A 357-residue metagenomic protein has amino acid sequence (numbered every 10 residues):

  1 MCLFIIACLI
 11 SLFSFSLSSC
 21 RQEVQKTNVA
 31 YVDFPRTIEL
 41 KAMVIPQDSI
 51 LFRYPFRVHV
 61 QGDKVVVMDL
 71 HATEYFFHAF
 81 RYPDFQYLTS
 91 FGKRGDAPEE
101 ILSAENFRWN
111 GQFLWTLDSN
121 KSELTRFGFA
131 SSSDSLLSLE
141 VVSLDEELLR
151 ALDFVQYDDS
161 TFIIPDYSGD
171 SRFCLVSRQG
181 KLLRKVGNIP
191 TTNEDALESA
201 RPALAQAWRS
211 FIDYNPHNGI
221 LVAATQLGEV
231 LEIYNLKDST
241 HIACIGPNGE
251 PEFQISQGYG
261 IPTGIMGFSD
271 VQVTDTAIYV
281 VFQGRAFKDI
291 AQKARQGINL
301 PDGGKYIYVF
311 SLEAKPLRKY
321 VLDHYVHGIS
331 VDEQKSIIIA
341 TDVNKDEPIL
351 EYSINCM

Functional and structural regions predicted by a protein language model:
S16-S19: C-terminal motif of bacterial Sec signal peptides marking the signal peptidase cleavage site
N28-F52, K315: A short helix->beta-strand "capping" segment at the edge of beta-propeller domains
K41-D48, T89-E100, L139-E147, L183-A207 (+2 more regions): Surface-exposed loop and turn segments in beta-propeller and other repeat-based domains that flank or scaffold
V44-F76, Y279-I290: Beta-strand-rich domains and repeat architectures in extracellular enzymes and scaffolds, especially beta-propellers
F56-H59, E105-W109, L152-D158, P202-H217 (+2 more regions): Structural signature of eukaryotic scaffold interfaces centered on beta-propeller domains
F129-S160, P165: Asp-box/WD-like beta-propeller blade repeats and closely related beta-sheet repeat scaffolds
L175-S177, R295-A314, S353: Beta-propeller blade signature
V281-D302, I349-Y352: Short, conserved, GDST-rich strand-edge loop motifs in beta-rich repeat architectures
